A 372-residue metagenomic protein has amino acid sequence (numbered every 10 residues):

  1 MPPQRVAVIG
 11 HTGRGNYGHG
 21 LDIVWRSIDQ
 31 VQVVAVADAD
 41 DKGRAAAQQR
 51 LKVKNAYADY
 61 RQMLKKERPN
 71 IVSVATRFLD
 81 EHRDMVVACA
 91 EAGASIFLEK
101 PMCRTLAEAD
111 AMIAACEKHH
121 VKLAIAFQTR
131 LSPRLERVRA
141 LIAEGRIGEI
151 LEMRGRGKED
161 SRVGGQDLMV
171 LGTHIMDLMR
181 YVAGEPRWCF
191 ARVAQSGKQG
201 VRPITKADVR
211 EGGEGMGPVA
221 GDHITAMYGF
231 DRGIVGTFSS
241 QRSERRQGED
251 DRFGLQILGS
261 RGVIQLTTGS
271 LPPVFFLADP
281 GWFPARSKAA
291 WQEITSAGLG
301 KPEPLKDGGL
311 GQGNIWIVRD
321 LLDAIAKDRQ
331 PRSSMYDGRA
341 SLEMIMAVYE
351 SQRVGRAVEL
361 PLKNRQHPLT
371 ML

Functional and structural regions predicted by a protein language model:
M1-L51, I71: N-terminal Rossmann-like dinucleotide-binding module
M1-P3, V8, I71-S73, D110 (+3 more regions): C-terminal helix-rich "cap/oligomerization" subdomain common to oxidoreductases
T12-G18, K122-A124, T129-P218, G355: Predominantly a Rossmann-like dinucleotide-binding segment in NAD(P)-dependent oxidoreductases
K42, L266, K306-V318: Active-site loop of classical SDR/Rossmann-like NAD(P)-dependent oxidoreductases, centered on the catalytic Tyr-X3-Lys
R44, M85, M112, V138 (+1 more regions): Aromatic/hydrophobic pocket-lining residues that form π-stacking "cages" and hydrophobic walls in ligand
V53-D59: Conserved SAM-binding strand-loop segment of SAM-dependent methyltransferases
K66, N70-I71, R77, H82-L131 (+1 more regions): Beta-strand-loop-alpha-helix segment that lines the small-molecule cofactor/substrate pocket of alpha/beta enzymes
H174-A278, I315-K327, P331, M346-V348 (+1 more regions): Contiguous beta-strand/loop segments that form the cofactor/metal-binding neighborhood of enzyme cores
